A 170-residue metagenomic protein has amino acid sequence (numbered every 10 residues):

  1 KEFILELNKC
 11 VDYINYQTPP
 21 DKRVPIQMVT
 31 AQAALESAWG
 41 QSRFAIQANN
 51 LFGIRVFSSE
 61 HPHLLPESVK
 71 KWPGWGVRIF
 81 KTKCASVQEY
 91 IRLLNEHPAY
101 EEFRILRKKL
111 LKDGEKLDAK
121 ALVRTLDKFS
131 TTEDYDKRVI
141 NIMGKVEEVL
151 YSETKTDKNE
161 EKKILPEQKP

Functional and structural regions predicted by a protein language model:
K1-T30, L35, W39-P170: Catalytic cores of secreted/periplasmic lytic hydrolases that degrade extracellular macromolecules
